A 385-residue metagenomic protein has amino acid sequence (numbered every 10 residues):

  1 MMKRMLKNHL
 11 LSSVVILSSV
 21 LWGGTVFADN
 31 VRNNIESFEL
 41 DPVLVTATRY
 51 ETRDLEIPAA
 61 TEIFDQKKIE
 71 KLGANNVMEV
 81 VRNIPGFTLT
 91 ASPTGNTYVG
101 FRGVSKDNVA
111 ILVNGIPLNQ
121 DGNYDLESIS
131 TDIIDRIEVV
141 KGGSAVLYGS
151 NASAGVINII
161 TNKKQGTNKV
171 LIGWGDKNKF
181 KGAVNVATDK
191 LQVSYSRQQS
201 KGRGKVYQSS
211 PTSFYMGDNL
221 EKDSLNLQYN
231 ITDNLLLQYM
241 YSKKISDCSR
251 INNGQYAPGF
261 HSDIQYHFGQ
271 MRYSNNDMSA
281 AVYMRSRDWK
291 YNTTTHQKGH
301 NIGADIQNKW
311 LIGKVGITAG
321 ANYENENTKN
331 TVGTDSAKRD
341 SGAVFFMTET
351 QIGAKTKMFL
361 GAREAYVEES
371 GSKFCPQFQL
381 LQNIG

Functional and structural regions predicted by a protein language model:
M1-L72, V80-I84, Y229-D233, A304: N-terminal Sec signal peptide and the immediately downstream disordered periplasmic leader that contains the TonB box
M78-I116, D135: Extracytoplasmic beta-strand/coil segments of soluble accessory domains associated with Gram-negative outer-membrane
G100, I116-G142: Short acidic/polar hinge/loop motifs at secondary-structure boundaries that mediate gating or recognition
K106, D189-L191, T232-N234, S274-M278 (+3 more regions): Outer-membrane beta-barrel channels and translocator barrels
L126-S128, G173-D176, A187, T212-E221 (+4 more regions): Replace "Gram-negative outer membrane beta-barrel proteins" with "bacterial and organellar outer membrane beta-barrel
N158, Q165-G166, G173, F180-H261: Periplasmic-side early beta-strands and strand-to-turn transitions of outer-membrane beta-barrels
W174-N178, K190, R197-K201, D233 (+7 more regions): Transmembrane beta-strands of outer-membrane beta-barrel pores
T232, T318, D335-G385: Structural signature of Gram-negative outer-membrane beta-barrels, strongest in the C-terminal barrel of TonB-dependent
